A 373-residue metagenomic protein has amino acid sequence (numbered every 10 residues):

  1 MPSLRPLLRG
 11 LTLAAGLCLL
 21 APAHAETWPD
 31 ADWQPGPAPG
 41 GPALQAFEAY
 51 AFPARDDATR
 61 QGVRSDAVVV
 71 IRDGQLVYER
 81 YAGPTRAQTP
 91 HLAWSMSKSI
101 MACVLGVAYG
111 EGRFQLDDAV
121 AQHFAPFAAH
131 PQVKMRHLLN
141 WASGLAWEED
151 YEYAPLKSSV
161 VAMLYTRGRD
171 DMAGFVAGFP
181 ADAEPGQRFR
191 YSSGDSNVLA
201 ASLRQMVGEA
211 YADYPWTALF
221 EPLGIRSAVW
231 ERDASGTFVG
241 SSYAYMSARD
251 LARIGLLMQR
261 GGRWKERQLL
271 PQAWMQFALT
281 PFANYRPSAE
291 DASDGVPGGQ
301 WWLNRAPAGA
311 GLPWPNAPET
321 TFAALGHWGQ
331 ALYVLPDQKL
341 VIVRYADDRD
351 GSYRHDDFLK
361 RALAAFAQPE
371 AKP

Functional and structural regions predicted by a protein language model:
P2-G10, L17-R86, Y109-F114, N140 (+3 more regions): N-terminal leader/targeting segments and the immediately adjacent pre-domain N-terminus
F52-P53, D57-R64, S97, G106-F189: Active-site-proximal loop and beta-strand segments within enzyme catalytic domains
G74, L92-L116, L138, L199-L203 (+1 more regions): Active-site SXXK
L92, G110-E148, G178, M206-M246: Active-site helix/loop module of the DD-peptidase/beta-lactamase fold, centered on the serine-lysine SxxK catalytic
E148-D233, S241: A small/polar active-site loop signature that marks catalytic segments
D195-S202, S242-R263, Q330-Y345: Active-site-proximal alpha-helical segments within enzyme catalytic domains
I225-R232, T280-V341: Active-site Gly/Thr loop motif
T321-P373: Structured C-terminal helix/loop/strand segments within mature extracytoplasmic catalytic/sensor domains
